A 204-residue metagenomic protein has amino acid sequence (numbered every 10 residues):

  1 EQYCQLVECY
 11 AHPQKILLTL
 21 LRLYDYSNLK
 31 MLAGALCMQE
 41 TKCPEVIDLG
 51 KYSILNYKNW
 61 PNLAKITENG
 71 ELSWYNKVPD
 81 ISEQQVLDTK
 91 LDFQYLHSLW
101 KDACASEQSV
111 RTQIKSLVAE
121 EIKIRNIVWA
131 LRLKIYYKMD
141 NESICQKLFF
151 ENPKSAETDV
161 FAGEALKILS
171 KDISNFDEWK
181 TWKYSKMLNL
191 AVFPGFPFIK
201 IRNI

Functional and structural regions predicted by a protein language model:
E1-I204: Extended alpha-helical surfaces
